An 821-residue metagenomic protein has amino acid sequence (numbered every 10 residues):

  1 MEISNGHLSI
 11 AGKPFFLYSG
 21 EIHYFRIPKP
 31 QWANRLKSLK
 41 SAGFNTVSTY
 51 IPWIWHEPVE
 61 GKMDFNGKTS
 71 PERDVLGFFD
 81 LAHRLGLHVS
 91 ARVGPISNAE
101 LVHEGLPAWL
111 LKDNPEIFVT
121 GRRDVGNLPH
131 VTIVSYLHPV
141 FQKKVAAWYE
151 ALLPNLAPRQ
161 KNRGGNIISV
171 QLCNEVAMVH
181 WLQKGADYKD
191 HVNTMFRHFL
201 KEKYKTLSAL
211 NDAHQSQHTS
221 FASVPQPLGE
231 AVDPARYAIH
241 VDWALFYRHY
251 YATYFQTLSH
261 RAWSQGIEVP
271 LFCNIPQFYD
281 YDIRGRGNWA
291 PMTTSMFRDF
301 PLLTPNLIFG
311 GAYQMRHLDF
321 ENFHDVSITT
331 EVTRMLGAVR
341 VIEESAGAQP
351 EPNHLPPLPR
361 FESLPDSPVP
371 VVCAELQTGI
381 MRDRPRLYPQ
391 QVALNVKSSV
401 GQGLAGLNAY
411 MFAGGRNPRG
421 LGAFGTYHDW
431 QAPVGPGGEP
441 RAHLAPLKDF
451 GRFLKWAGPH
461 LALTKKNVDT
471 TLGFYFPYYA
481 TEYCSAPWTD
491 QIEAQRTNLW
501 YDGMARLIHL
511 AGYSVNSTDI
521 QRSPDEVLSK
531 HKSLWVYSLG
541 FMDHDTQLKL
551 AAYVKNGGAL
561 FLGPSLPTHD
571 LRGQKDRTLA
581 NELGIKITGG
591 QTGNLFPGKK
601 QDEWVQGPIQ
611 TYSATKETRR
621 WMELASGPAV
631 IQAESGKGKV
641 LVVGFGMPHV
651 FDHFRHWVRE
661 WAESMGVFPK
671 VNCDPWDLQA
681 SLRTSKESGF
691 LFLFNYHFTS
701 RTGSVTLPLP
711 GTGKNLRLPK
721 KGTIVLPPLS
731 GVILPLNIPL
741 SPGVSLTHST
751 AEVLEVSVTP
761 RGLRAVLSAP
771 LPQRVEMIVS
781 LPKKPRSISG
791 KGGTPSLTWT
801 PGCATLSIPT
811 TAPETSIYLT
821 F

Functional and structural regions predicted by a protein language model:
M1-H7, N193-H198, E617-I631: Short acidic, Pro/Gly- and aromatic-enriched capping/linker segments at domain boundaries
M1-T46: N-terminal carbohydrate-binding accessory modules
G12, L39, V47, A82 (+7 more regions): Conserved, mostly hydrophobic/aromatic
Y18-G20, V47-T49, V89-V93, I168-L172 (+4 more regions): Hydrophobic faces of well-ordered beta-strands that scaffold small-molecule active sites in alpha/beta enzyme cores
F25-S41, W289-D299, Q390-K397, S523: Short, acidic/polar
W32-D113, L258-S259, W263, G540-F541: Aromatic-lined substrate-binding rim segments of carbohydrate-active enzymes
G105-L106, L111-F300, T304-D319: Polysaccharide-binding and catalytic clefts of secreted carbohydrate-active enzymes
F221, P225-V232, R236, H240 (+8 more regions): Carbohydrate-binding surfaces of carbohydrate-active enzymes
